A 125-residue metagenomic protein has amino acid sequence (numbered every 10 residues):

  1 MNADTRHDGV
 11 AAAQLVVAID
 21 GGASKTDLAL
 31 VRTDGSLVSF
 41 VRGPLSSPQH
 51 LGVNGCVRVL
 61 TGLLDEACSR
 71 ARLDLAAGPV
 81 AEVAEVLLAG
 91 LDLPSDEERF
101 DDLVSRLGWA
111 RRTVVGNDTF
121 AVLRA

Functional and structural regions predicted by a protein language model:
N2-A12, R106-A125: Conserved phosphate-binding catalytic cores of ATP/NTP-utilizing and phosphoryl-transfer enzymes
V10-R58, G62, P79: Short glycine-rich, Thr/Ser-proximal phosphate-binding strand/loop in the N-terminal lobe of ATP-dependent enzymes
G21-G22, A89, N117-T119: Fold-independent oxyanion-binding glycine-rich loops and adjacent beta-strand/coil segments at enzyme active sites
T26, L93, R124: Conserved protein kinase catalytic core
L45-Q49, L91, F120-A121: Short active-site-proximal "capping" loops at secondary-structure junctions
T61-R72, R124: Generic structural signal for well-ordered alpha-helical scaffold segments
A67-V114: Short beta-strand-loop/turn "lid" adjacent to the catalytic site in phosphate-handling enzymes
